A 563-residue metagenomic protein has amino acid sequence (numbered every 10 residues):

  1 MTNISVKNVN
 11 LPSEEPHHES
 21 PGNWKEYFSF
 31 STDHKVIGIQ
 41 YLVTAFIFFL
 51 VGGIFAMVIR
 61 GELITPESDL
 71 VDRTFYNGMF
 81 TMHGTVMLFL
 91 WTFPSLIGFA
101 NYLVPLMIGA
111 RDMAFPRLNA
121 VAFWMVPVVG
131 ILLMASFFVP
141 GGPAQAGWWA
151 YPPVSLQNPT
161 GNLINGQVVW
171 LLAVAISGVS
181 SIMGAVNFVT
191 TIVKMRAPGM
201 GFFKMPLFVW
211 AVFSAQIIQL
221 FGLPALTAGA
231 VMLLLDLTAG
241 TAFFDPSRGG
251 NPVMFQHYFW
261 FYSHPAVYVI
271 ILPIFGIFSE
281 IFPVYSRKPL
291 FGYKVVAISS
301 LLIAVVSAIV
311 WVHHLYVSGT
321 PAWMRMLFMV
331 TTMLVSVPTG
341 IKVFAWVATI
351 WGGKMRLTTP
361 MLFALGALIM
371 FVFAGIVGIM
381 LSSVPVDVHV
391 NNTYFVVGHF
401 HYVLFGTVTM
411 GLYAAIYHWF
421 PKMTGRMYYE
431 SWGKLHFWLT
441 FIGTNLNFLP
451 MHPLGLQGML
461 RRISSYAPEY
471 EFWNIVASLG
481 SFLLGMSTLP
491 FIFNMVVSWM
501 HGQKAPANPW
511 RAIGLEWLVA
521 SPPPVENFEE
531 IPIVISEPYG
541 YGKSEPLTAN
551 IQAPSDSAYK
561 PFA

Functional and structural regions predicted by a protein language model:
T2-A563: Membrane-embedded and interfacial regions of multi-pass energy-transducing membrane proteins
